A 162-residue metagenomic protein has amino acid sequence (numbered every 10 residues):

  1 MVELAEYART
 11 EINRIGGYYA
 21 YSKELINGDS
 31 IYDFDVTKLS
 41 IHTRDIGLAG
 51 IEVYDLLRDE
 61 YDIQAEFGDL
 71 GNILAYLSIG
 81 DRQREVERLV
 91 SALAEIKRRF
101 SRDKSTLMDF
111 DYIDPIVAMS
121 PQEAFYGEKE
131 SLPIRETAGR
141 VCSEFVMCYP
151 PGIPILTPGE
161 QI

Functional and structural regions predicted by a protein language model:
M1-Y7, E85: Structural signature of PLP-dependent enzymes
N13, A20-Q161: Conserved C-terminal alpha-helix-loop-beta "cap" of PLP-dependent enzymes that closes/shapes the active-site mouth
